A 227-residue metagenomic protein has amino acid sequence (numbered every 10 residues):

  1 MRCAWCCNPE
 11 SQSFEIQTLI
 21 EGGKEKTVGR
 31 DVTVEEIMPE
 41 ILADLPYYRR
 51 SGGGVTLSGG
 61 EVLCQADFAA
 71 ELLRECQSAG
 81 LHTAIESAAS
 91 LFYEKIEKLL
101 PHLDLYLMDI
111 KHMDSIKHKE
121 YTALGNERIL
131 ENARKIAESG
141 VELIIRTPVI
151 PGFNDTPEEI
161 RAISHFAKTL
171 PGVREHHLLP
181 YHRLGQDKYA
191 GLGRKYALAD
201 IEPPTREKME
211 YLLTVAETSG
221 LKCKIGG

Functional and structural regions predicted by a protein language model:
M1-R30: Canonical Radical SAM [4Fe-4S] cluster-binding loop centered on the CxxxCxxC motif and its immediate flanking residues
F14-E25, I150-G227: Radical SAM enzyme [4Fe-4S]-AdoMet core and its adjacent flexible, acidic and glycine-rich loops/tails across
K24, V28-D44: Extended, non-globular alpha-helical segments
M38, L42-G191: Conserved AdoMet/S-adenosylmethionine-binding subsite of the radical SAM
